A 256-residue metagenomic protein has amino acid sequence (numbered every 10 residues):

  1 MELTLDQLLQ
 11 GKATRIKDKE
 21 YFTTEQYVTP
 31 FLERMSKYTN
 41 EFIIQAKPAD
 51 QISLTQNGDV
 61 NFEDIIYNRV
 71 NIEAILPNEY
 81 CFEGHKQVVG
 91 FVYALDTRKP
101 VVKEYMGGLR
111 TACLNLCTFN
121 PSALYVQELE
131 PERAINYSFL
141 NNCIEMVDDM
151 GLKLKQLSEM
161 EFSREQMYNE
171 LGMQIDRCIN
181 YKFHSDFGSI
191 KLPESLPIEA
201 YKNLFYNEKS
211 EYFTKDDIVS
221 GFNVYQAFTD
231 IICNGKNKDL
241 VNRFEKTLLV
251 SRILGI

Functional and structural regions predicted by a protein language model:
M1-E33, K37-F42, A46-D50: Feature for intrinsically disordered/low-complexity regulatory segments and propeptides
M1-L3, A46, I65-I256: Intrinsically disordered, low-complexity regions enriched in serine/threonine
N40-A74: A short acidic/basic microdomain associated with nuclease active sites
